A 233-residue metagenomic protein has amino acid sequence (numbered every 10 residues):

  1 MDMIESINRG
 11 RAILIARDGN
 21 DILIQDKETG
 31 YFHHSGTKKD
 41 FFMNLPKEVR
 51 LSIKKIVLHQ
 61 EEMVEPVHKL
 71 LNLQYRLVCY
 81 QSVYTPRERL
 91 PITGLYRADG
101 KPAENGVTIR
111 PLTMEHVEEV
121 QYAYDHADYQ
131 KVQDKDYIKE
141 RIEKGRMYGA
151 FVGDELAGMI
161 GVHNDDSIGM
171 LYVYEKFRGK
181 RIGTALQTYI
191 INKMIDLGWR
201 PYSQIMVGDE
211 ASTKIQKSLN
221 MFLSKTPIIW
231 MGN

Functional and structural regions predicted by a protein language model:
M1-I15, D125-F151: Active-site rim helix/loop that mediates acceptor-substrate recognition in acyltransferases
M1-M3, E88-V132: Short amphipathic alpha-helix that is part of the acyltransferase structural core
M1-V49, A157-M170, Y174-E175: Conserved donor-binding loop and adjoining core beta-sheet/short helix segment in diverse acyl/aminoacyl transferases
D21, D26-E104, W230-N233: Acyl-donor-binding surface of acyltransferase catalytic domains
K39-N44, G179-N192, K214, S218: Conserved acetyl-CoA-binding loop-helix of GNAT-fold acetyltransferases
R50-E61, M194-M206: Conserved GNAT acetyl-CoA-binding A-motif
M63-L73, V207-K225: Conserved active-site alpha-helix within GNAT-family acetyltransferase domains
E155-G158, A211: Glycine-rich acetyl-CoA-binding "A-motif" of GNAT/NAT acetyltransferases
